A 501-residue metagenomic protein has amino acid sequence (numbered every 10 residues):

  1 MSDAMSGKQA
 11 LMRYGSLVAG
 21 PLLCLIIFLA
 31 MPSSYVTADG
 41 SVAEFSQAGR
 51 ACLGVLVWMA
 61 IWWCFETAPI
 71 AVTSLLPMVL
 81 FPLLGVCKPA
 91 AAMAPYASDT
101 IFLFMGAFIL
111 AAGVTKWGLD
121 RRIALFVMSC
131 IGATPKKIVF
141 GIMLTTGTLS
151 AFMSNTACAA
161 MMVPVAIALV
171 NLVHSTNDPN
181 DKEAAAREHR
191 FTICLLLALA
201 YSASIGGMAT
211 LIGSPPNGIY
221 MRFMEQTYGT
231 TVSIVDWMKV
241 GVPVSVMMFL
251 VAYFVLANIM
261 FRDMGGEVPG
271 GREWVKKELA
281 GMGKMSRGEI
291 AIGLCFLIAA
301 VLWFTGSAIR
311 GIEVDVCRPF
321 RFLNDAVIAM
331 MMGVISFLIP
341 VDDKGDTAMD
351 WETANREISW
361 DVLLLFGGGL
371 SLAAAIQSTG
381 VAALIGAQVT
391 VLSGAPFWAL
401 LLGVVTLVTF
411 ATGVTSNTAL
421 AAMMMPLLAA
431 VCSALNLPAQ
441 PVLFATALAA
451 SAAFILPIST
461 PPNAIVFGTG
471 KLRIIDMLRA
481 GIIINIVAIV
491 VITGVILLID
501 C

Functional and structural regions predicted by a protein language model:
S2-V36, M105, K116-L119, N155 (+5 more regions): Juxtamembrane and boundary regions of transmembrane helices in multi-pass small-molecule transporters and channels
S6-M12, A38-R50, W62-W63, A90-D99 (+5 more regions): Interfacial loop-to-helix junctions that mark the boundaries of transmembrane helices in multi-pass membrane
Y14, V18, C52-L56, A71 (+12 more regions): Hydrophobic alpha-helical transmembrane segments
T37-S41, W58, F65, A71-A186 (+2 more regions): Membrane-embedded alpha-helical segments and adjacent helix-loop junctions characteristic of multi-pass solute
S46, W58-L75, A92, T156 (+4 more regions): Flexible hinge motifs at transmembrane-helix junctions and intramembrane kinks/re-entrant loops in multi-pass membrane
A60-A68, T145-S154, A200-L211, F337-L338 (+2 more regions): Transmembrane alpha-helix interface/packing and boundary motifs in multi-pass membrane proteins, characterized by
D99-I109, A151-P164, W237-Y253, R321-M331 (+1 more regions): Alpha-helical transmembrane segments
A291, C295-A411: Transmembrane helical segments that form the transport core of multi-pass membrane transport proteins
